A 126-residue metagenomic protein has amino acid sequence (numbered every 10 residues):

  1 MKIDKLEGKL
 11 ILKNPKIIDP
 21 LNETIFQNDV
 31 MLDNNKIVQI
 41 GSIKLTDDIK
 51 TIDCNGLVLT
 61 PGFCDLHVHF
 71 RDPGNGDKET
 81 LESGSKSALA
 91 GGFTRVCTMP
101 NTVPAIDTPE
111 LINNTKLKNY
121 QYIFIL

Functional and structural regions predicted by a protein language model:
M1-T46: N-terminal metal-binding scaffold of metallo-dependent hydrolase/deaminase domains
L12, K50-I52, C64, C97: Hydrophobic/aromatic beta-strand patches that form the interior of the parallel beta-sheet core in alpha/beta enzyme
K16, D29, I52, I125-L126: Generic alpha-helical hydrophobic packing signal
S42, T46-D47, F93-C97, L126: Short C-terminal domain-edge/linker segments immediately following a structured domain
K44-L59: Active-site metal-binding motif and surrounding structural segment of the metallo-beta-lactamase
L57-N119: Metal-associated gating/positioning segment near the N- to mid-region
N119-I125: Short helix-capping segments at alpha-helix termini
